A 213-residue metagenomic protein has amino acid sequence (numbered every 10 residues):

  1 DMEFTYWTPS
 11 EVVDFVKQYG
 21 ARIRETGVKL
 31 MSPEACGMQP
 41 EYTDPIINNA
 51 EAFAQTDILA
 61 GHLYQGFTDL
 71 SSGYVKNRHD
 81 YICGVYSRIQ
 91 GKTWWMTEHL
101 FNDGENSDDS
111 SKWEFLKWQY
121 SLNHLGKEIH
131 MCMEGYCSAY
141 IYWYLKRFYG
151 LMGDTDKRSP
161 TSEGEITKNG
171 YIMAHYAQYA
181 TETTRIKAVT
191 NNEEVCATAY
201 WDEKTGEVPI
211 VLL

Functional and structural regions predicted by a protein language model:
M2-N102: Active-site neighborhood of glycoside hydrolase catalytic domains
S32, M96, Y142, I210-L212: Structural beta-sheet core signal
N48, Y81-V85, K127-H130, V195-A199: Generic recognition of flexible, low-complexity loop/linker segments
I89-Q90, E134-Y136, K204-E207: Short, well-ordered loop/turn elements at secondary-structure boundaries
T93-H175, K187-N192: Aromatic/acidic polysaccharide-binding cleft in carbohydrate-active enzymes
A177-Y179: Oxidoreductase and adenylate-handling cofactor-binding alpha/beta cores
T181-T183: Multi-pass membrane glycosyltransferase architecture that uses lipid-linked
T190-L213: Carbohydrate-binding surface patches
